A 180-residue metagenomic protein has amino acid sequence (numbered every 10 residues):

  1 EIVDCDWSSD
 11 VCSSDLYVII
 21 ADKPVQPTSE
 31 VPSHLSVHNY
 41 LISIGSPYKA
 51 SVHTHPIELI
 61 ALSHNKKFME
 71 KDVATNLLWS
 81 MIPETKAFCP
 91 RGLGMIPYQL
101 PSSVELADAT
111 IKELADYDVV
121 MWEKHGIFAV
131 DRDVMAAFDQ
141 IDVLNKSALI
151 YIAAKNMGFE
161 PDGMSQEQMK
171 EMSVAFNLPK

Functional and structural regions predicted by a protein language model:
E1-V11: Single conserved hydrophobic/aromatic residue that forms the stacking wall/gate of nucleotide- or nucleobase-binding
S9-K180: Glycine-rich flexible loops
